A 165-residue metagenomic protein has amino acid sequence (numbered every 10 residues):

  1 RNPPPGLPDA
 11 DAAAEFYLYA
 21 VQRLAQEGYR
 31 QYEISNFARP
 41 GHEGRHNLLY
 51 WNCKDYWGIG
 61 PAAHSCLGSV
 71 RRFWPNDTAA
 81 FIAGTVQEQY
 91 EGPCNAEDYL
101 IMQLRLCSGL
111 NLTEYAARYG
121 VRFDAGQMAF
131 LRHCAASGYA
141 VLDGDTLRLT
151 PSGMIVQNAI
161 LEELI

Functional and structural regions predicted by a protein language model:
R1-V121: C-terminal scaffold of the Radical SAM
E33, A125, D143-G144: A generic structural-conservation signal
G41-H42, C134, P151-S152: Short secondary-structure boundary/hinge segments and terminal tails
G120-A135: Short amphipathic alpha-helical interaction segments
A135-D145: A short, conserved structural fragment
T146-T150: Minor-groove-contacting beta-hairpin "wing" of winged helix-turn-helix DNA-binding domains
S152-I165: Short, amphipathic alpha-helical interaction segments positioned at domain boundaries
